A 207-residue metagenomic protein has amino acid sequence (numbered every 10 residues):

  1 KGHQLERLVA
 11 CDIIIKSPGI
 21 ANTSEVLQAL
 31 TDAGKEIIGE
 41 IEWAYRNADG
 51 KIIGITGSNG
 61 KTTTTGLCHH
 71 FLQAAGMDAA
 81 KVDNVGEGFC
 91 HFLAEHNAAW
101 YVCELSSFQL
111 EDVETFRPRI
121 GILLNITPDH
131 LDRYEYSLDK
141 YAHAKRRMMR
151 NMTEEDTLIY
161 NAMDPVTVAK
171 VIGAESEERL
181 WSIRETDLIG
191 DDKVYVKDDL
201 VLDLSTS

Functional and structural regions predicted by a protein language model:
K1-G2, E36-I38, S182-I183: Short acidic-hydrophobic, aromatic-tinged amphipathic segments that line or gate anion-handling sites
Q4-L5, S207: Generic structural signal for alpha-helix starts
E6-V9, P18-E177, Y195: Phosphate-binding loop of NTP-binding sites
T167, E178-L180, V201-D203: Generic low-polarity alpha-helical segments
D187: Active-site glycine/GP-rich loop and adjacent strand/helix microenvironment that borders small-molecule binding pockets
D191-S207: Acidic-glycine-rich active-site phosphate/pyrophosphate-binding loop
